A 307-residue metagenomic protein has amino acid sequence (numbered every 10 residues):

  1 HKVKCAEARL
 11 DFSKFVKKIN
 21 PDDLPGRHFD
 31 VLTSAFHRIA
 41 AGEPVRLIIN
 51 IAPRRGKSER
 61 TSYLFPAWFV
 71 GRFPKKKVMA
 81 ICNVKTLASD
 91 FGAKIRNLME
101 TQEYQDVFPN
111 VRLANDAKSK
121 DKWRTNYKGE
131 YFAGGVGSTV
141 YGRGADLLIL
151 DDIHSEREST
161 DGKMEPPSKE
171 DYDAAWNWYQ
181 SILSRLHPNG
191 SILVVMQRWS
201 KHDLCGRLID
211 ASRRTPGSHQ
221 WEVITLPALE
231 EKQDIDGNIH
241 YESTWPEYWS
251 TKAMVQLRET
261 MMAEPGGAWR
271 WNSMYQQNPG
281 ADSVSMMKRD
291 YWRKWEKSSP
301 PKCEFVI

Functional and structural regions predicted by a protein language model:
H1-V45, K302: N-terminal accessory segments
P44-L64: Walker A/P-loop
R46-I48, K77-M79, E130, L147 (+2 more regions): Residue-level preference for the first positions of well-ordered beta-strands
T61-F73: Walker A/P-loop NTP-binding motif
K77, I81-V140: Conserved nucleotide-state-sensing and coupling region of NTP-binding domains
D121-W178: Conserved RecA-like ASCE ATPase "motif II neighborhood" in helicase/translocase motors
T160-D234: ASCE P-loop NTPase helicase motor core
Q233-I307: ATPase catalytic-site recognition across NTP-hydrolyzing enzymes
